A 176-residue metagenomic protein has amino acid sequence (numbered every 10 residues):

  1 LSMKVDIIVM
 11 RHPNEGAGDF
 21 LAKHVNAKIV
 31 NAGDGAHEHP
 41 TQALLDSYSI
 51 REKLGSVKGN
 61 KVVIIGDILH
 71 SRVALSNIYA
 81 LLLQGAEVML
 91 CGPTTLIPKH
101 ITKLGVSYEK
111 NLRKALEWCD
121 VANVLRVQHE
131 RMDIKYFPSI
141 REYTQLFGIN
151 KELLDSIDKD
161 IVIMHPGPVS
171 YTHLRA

Functional and structural regions predicted by a protein language model:
L1-Y48, S170-Y171: Phosphate/diphosphate ligand-binding glycine-rich loop within oxidoreductases
S2, A22, A115-C119, L154: A short, aliphatic-rich alpha-helical micro-motif
Q42-N60: Short internal alpha-helix immediately C-terminal to a glycine-rich phosphate-binding loop in Rossmann-like
L54-L125: Glycine-rich phosphate/diphosphate-binding loop of Rossmann-like nucleotide-binding domains
R126-F147: Glycine/threonine-rich flexible loop motifs
L153-D160: Short, conserved loop/helix-junction motifs that constitute active-site signature segments in enzyme catalytic cores
T172-A176: Conserved small/polar residues in nucleotide/adenosyl-binding loops
